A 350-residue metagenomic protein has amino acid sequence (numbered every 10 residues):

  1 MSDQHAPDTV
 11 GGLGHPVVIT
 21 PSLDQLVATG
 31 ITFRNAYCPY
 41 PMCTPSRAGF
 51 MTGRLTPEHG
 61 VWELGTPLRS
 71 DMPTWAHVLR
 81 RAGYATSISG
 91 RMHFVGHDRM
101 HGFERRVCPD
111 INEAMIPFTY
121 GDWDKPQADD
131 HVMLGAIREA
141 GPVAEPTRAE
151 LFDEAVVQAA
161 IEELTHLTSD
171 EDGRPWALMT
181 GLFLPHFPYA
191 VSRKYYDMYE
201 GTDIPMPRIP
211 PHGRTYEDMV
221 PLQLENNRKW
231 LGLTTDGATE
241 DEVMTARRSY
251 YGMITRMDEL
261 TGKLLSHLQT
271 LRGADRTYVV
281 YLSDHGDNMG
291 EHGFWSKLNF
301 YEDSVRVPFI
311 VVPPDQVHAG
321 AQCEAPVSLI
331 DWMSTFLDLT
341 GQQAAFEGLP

Functional and structural regions predicted by a protein language model:
M1-P350: Formylglycine-dependent sulfatase
